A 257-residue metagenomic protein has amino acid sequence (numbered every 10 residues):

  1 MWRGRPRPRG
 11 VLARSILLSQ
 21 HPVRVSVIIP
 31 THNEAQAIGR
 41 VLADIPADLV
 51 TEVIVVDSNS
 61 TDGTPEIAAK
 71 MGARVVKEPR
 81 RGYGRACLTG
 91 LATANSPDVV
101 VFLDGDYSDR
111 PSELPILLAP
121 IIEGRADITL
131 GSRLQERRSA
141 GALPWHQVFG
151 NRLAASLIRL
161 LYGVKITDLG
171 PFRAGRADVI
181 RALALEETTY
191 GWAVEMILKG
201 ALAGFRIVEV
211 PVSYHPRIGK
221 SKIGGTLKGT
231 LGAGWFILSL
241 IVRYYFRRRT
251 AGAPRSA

Functional and structural regions predicted by a protein language model:
G4-R5: Intrinsic, low-complexity polybasic segments
R24-S26, E52, E195: Cell-envelope/extracellular polymer assembly enzymes that use nucleotide-activated donors
N33-A47: Short, well-formed alpha-helical segments that are part of the catalytic scaffolds of diverse glycosyltransferases
E34-A37, S60, Y83, R110: Donor nucleotide-sugar binding loop of glycosyltransferases
D57-P65: A conserved acidic beta->alpha catalytic loop
P79-R81, R85-T93, P111-Y190, P216-G232 (+2 more regions): Acceptor/aglycone-binding surface of glycosyltransferases and processive sugar-polymer synthases
P97-S108: Short beta-strand-to-loop acidic/aromatic patch adjacent to the donor-nucleotide binding site
V164, T188, L198-H215: Catalytic donor-sugar/metal-binding loop of nucleotide-sugar-dependent glycosyltransferases
